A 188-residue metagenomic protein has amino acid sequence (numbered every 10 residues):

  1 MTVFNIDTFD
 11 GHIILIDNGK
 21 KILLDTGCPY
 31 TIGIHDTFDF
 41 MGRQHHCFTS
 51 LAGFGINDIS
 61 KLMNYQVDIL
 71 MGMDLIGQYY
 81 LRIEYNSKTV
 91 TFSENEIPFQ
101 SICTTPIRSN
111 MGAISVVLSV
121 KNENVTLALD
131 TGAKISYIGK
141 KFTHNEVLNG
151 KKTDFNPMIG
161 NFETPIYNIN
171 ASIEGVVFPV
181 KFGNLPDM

Functional and structural regions predicted by a protein language model:
M1-M188: Pepsin/retropepsin-fold aspartyl endopeptidases
